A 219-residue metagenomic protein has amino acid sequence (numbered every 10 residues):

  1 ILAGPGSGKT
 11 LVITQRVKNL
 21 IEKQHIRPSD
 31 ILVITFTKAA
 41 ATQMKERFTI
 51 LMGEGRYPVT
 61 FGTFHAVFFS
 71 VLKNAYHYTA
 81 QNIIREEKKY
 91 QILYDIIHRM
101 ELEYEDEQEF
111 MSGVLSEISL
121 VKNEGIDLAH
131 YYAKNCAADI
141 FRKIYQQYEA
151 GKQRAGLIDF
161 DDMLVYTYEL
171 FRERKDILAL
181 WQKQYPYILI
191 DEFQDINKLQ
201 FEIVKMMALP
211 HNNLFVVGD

Functional and structural regions predicted by a protein language model:
I1-L2, L32, T60, N135-D219: Conserved helicase NTPase motor core
I1-N82, A179, V216: P-loop NTPase Walker
K18, Q91, E202: Active-site phosphate/pyrophosphate-handling residues
K38, H65-A66, E87, K175 (+1 more regions): Alpha-helix N-cap/helix-start capping motif
T42-K45, T49, Y94, E149 (+1 more regions): Class I S-adenosyl-L-methionine
R56-P58, Y76-D162, Y185: ATP-hydrolysis module of ASCE/P-loop NTPase motor domains, specifically the Walker B Asp-Glu catalytic pair
A66-F69, S116-S119, V165, E169 (+1 more regions): Generic alpha-helical structural context detector
